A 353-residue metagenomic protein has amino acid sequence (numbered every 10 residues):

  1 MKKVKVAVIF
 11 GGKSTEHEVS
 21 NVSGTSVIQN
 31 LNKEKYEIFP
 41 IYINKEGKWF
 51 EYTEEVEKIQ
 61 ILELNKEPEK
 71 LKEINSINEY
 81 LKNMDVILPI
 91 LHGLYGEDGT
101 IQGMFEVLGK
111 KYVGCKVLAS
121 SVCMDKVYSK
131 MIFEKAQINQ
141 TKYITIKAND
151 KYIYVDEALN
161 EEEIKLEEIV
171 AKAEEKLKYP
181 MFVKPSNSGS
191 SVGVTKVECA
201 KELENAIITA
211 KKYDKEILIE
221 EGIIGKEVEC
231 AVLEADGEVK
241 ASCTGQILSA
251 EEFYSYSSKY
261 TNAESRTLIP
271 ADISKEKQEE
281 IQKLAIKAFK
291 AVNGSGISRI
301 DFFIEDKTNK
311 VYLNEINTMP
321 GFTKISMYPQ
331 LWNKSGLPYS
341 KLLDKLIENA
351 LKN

Functional and structural regions predicted by a protein language model:
M1-L118, V122-Y128, K147-I164, E168: ATP-binding N-terminal substructure of ATP-dependent carboxylate-amine bond-forming enzymes
K2-F10, S14, V22, I77-L81 (+2 more regions): Active-site nucleotide/adenylate-binding loops and adjacent lid/helix of ATP-dependent enzymes
I38, K111-Y112, Q140, M181 (+2 more regions): Hydrophobic beta-strand scaffold residues
G93, S191, I247-A250, N317-L331: Glycine-rich phosphate/pyrophosphate-binding beta-alpha loops
T195-K283, K307-Y312: Phosphate-binding site of ATP-dependent enzymes
E221, A231-V232, F289-F322, W332: Conserved metal-phosphate-binding beta-hairpin within the catalytic cores of diverse ATP-dependent phosphoryl-transfer
Q246-S298, Q330-N353: Active-site "cap" helix and flanking loop/linker of ATP-utilizing ligase/carboxylase catalytic domains
